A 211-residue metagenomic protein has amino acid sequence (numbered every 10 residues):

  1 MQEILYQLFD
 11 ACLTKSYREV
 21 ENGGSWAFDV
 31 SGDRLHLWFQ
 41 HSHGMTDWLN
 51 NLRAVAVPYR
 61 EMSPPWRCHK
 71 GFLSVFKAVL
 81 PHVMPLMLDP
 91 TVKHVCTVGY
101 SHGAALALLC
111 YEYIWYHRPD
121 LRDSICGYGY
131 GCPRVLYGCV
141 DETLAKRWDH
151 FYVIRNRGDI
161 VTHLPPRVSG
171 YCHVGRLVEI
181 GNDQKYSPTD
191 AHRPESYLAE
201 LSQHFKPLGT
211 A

Functional and structural regions predicted by a protein language model:
M1-V98, H102-A211: Non-catalytic, mobile gating and regulatory segments of ester bond hydrolases
